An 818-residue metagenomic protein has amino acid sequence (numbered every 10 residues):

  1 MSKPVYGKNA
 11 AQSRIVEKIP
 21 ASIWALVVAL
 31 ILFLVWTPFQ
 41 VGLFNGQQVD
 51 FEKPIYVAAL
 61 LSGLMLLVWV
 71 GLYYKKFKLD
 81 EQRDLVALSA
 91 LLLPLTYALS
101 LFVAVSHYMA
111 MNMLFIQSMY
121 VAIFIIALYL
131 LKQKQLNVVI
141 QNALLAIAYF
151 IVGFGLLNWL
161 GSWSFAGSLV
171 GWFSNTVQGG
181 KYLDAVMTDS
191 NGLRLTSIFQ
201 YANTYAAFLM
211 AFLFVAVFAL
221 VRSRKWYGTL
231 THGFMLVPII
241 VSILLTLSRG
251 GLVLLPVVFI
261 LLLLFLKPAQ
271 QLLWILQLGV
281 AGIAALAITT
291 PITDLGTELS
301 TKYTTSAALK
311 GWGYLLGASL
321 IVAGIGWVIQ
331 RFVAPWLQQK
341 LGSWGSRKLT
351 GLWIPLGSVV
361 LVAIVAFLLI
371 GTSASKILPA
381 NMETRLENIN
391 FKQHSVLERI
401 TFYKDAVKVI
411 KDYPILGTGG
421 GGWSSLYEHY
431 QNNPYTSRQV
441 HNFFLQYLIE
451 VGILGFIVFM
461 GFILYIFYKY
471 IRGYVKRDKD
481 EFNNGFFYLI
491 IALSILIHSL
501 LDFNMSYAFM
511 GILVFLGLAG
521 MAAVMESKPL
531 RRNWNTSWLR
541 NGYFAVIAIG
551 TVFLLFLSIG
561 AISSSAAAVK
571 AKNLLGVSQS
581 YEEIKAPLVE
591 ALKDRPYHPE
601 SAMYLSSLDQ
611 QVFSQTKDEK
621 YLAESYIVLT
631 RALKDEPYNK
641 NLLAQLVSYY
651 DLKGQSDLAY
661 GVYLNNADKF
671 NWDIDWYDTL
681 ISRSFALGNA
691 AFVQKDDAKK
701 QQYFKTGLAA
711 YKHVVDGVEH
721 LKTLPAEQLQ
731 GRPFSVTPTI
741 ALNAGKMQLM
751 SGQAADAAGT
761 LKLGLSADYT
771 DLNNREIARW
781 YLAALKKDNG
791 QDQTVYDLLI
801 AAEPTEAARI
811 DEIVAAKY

Functional and structural regions predicted by a protein language model:
M1-L99, H107-N112, Q135-V138, N142-L145 (+19 more regions): Transmembrane signal-anchor hairpin modules in multi-pass inner-membrane enzymes, especially those that act on
A29-L34, A148, T231-I239, L278 (+1 more regions): Loop-to-helix entry and N-terminal half of a specific, functionally important transmembrane alpha helix in multi-pass
V35, F39-Q48, S242, L448-V451 (+1 more regions): Membrane helix-loop boundary segments at the extracytoplasmic
A98-L101, V139-A185, I240-T246, A284-T293: Hydrophobic alpha-helical transmembrane segments
H107-Y129, A143, W172, A207: Aromatic-anchored transmembrane helix interface
G167, Y201, F391-Q393, L397-R438 (+2 more regions): TM-adjacent membrane-interface loops and short helices in multi-pass inner/ER membrane proteins
G167-L213, T297-G317, F443-Y447: Membrane-interface segments at transmembrane-helix junctions in multi-pass inner-membrane proteins
V221-S223, Y227-T231, I453-F486, G654: Hydrophobic transmembrane alpha-helices and their immediate junctions
